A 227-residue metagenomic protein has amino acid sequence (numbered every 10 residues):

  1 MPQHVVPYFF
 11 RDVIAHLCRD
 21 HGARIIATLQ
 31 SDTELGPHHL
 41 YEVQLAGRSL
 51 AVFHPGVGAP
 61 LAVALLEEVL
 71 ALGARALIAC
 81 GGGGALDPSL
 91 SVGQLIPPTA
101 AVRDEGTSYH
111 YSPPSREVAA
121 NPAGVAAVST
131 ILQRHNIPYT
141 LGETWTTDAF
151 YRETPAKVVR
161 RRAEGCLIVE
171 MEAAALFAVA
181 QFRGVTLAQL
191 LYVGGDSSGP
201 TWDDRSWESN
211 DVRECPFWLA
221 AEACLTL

Functional and structural regions predicted by a protein language model:
M1-A127: Metabolite-binding pocket within alpha/beta catalytic cores that recognizes anionic/polar moieties
L70-A71, R162, Q181: Non-catalytic positions within long, well-ordered alpha-helices that form the structural scaffold/packing of enzyme
R75-A76, L167, T186: Short acidic/polar active-site loop segments enriched in Thr and Asp
S115-A163: Active-site rim beta-loop-alpha module in soluble metabolic enzymes
A127-H135, V179, L219-L227: Generic non-transmembrane alpha-helical segments
A174-E208: Zn-dependent metallopeptidase/amidohydrolase metal-coordination segment
G199-L227: His/Asp/Glu-rich mid-to-C-terminal helical/loop segments that flank catalytic regions of hydrolases
